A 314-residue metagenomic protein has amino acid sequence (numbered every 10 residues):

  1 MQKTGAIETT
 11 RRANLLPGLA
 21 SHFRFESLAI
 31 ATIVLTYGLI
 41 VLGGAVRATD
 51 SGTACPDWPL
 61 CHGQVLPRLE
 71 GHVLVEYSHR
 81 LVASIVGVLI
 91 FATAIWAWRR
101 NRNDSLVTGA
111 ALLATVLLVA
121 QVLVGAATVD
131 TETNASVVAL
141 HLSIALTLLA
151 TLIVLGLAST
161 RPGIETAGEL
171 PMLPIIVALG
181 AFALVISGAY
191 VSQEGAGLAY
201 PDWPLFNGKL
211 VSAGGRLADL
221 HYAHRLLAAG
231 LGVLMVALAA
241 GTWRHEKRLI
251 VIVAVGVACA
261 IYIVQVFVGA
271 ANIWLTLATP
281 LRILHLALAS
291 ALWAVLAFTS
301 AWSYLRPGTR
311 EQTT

Functional and structural regions predicted by a protein language model:
Q2-T314: Polytopic transmembrane helical bundles with strong interfacial aromatic enrichment
